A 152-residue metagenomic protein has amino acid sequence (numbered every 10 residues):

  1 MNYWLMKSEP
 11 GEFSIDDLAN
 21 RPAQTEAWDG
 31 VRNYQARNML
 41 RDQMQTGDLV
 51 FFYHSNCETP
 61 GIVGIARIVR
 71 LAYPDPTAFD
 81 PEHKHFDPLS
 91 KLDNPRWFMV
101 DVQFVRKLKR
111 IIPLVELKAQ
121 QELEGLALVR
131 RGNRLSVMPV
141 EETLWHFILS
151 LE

Functional and structural regions predicted by a protein language model:
M1-T46, L144-W145, E152: Compositionally biased, charged N-terminal/linker segments
K7, F52-Y53, I65-R67: Short, conserved beta-strand edge motifs with alternating hydrophobic and charged residues
P10, N56, R106-L108, L144: A broadly conserved detector of short glycine/acidic/proline-rich loop/turn motifs that flank catalytic sites and bind
Y53-T59: Short, charged beta-turn/beta-strand-edge "cap" motif at the junction between a beta-strand and an adjacent loop
G64-L135: Aromatic- and Lys/Arg-enriched surface recognition patch
